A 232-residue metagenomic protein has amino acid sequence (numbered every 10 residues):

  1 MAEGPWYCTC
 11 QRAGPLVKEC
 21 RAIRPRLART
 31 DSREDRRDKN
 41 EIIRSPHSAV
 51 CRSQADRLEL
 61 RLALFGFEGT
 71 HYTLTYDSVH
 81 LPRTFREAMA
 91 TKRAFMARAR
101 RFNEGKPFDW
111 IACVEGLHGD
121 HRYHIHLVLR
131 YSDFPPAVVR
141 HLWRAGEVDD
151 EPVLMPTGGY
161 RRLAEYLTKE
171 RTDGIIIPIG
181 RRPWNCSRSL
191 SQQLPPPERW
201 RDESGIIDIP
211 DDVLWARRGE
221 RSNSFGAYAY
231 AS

Functional and structural regions predicted by a protein language model:
M1-H121, Y131-S232: Right-hand nucleic-acid polymerase module
H124: Conserved, short, structured surface segments that act as functional micro-motifs
